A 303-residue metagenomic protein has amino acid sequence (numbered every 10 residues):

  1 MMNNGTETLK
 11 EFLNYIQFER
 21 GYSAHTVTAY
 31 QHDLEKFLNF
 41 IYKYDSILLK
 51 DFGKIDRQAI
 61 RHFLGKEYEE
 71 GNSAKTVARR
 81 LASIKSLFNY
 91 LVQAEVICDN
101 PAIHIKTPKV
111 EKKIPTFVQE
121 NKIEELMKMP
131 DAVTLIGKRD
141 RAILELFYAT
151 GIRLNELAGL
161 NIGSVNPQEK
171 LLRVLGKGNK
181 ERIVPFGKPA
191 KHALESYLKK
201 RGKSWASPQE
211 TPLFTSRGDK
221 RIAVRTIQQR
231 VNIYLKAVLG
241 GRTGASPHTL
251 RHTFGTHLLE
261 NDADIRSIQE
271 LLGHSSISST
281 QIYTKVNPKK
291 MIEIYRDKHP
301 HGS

Functional and structural regions predicted by a protein language model:
M1-S303: Conserved catalytic core of the tyrosine transesterase superfamily
